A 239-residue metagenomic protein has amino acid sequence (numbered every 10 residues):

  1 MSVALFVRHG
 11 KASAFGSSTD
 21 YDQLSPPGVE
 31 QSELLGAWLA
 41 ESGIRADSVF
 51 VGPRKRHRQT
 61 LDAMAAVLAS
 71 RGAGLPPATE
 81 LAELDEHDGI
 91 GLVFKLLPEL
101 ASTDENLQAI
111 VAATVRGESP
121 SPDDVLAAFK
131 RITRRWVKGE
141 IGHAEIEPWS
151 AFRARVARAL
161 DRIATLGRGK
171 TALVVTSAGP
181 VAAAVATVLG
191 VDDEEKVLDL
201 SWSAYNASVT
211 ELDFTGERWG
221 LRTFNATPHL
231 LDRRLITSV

Functional and structural regions predicted by a protein language model:
M1-L5: Extreme N-terminal starter segment of soluble prokaryotic enzymes
G10-A66, P148-R153: Loop-to-helix element that buttresses phosphate recognition and phosphoryl-transfer chemistry
A12, P180-V181: Short active-site segment of divalent metal-dependent hydrolases/proteases that encodes the spacing between
A37-L126: Phosphate-coordination/substrate-recognition cap region in phosphate-metabolizing enzymes
P53-R54, E83, A172-P180, F224: Short, well-ordered beta-to-alpha junction loops that form the rim of enzyme active sites and present histidine/acidic
H87-P120, E145-I146, S150, T165-T171 (+1 more regions): Acidic, low-complexity terminal tails and accessory targeting/binding regions of phosphate-metabolizing enzymes
V115-R158: Alpha-helix-centered segments that form part of catalytic cores
F152-A154, A159-L166, A172-A178: GST-like fold's C-terminal all-alpha helical module
